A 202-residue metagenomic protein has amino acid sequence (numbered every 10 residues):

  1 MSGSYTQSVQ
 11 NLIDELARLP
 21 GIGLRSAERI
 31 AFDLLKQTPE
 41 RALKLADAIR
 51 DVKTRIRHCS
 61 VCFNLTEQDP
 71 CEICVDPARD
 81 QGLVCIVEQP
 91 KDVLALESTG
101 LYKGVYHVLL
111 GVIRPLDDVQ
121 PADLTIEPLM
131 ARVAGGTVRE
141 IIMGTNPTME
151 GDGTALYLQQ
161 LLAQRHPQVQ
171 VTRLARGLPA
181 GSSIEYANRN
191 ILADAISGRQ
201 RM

Functional and structural regions predicted by a protein language model:
M1-S4, Q37, R41, D117-P121 (+2 more regions): Catalytic cores of large soluble enzymes that bind and process phosphate-bearing ligands
S2-V9, R18, S26-V93: Cys/His-rich Zn2+-binding cysteine-cluster or related metal-binding knuckle/ribbon modules and their
Q10-D14, E28-F32, L43, D47 (+7 more regions): Solvent-exposed alpha-helical segments within well-ordered globular domains of core cellular machineries
N11, R41-I49, S60, E72-I73 (+6 more regions): Core recognition of P-loop NTPase motor domains used across DNA-transaction enzymes
E15, L19, Q37, V52-R55 (+10 more regions): Conserved, well-folded catalytic cores of nucleic-acid-processing and energy-transducing macromolecular machines
A27, V75-I142: Extended interfacial segments that mediate partner engagement and assembly in macromolecular machines
Y102-K103, M130-M202: Long C-terminal interaction/binding lobes of large macromolecular proteins
